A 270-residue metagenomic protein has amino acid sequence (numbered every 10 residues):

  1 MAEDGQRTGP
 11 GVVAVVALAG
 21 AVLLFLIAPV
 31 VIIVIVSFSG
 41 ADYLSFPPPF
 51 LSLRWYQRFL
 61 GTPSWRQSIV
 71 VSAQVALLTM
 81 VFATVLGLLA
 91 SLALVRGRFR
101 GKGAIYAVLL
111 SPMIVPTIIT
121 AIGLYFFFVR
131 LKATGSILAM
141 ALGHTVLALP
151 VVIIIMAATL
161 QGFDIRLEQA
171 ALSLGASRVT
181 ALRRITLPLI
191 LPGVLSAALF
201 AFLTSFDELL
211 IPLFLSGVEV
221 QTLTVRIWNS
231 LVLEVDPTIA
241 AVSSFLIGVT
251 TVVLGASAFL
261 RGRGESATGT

Functional and structural regions predicted by a protein language model:
A2-A17, G101, A157-E168, L172 (+2 more regions): C-terminal transmembrane helix and the adjacent membrane-cytosol boundary/short C-terminal tail of inner/organellar
A2-T8, L77-L109, F126-V129, I165 (+2 more regions): Transmembrane-helix boundary motif in ABC transporter permease subunits
D4, L44, P48, L53 (+4 more regions): Membrane-interfacial helix termini and adjacent extracytoplasmic/periplasmic loops of multi-pass transporters
G5-V12, A41, Y56-Q67, F206-A256 (+1 more regions): Interhelical loop and adjacent transmembrane-helix boundary motif in polytopic membrane transport permeases
L18, L23-V30, V146, I153-I165 (+1 more regions): Transmembrane alpha-helices
A28-P63, L213-V218, T270: Short membrane-interfacial helix/loop motifs at transmembrane-helix boundaries
R66, V70, Q74-L86, A90 (+5 more regions): Hydrophobic alpha-helical transmembrane segments of multipass integral membrane proteins, especially permease/channel
Q67-Q74, F126-V151, I155, L191-G193 (+2 more regions): Loop-to-helix entry region at the N-terminal start of transmembrane alpha-helices in multi-pass membrane transporters
